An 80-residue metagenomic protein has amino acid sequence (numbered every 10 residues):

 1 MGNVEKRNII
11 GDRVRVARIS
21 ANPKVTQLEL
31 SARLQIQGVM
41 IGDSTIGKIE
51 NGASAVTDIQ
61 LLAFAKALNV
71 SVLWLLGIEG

Functional and structural regions predicted by a protein language model:
M1-E5, K48, K66, L76-G80: Short, charged recognition helix plus adjacent turn of helix-turn-helix-like nucleic-acid-binding domains
M1-P23, E29: A short, Lys/Arg-rich alpha-helix, primarily the initiator
D12, L28, S44, D58-L61: Short alpha-helical elements of helix-turn-helix
N22-K48: Short alpha-helical DNA-recognition segment
L34, E50, Q60, E79: DNA major-groove recognition helix of helix-turn-helix
T57-W74: DNA major-groove recognition helix of helix-turn-helix/homeodomain DNA-binding modules
